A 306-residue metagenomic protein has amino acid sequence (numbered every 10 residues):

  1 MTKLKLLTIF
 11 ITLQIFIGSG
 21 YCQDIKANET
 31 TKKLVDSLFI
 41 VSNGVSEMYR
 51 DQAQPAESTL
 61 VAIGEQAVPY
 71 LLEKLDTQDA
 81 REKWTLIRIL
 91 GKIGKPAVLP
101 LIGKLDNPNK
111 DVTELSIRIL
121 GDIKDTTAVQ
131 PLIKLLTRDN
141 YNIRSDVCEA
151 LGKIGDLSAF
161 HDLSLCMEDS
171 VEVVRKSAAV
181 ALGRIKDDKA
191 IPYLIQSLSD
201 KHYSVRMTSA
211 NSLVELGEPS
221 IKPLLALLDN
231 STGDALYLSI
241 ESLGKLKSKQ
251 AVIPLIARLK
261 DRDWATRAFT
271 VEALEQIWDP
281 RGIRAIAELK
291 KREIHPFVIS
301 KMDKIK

Functional and structural regions predicted by a protein language model:
M1-T8: Bacterial N-terminal signal peptides that target proteins for export
T8-F16: Bacterial N-terminal signal peptides
G18-C22: Sec/Tat signal peptide C-region and signal peptidase I cleavage site
Q23-I25, S46-E65, E73, R81-K95 (+14 more regions): Structural detector for internal amphipathic alpha-helices that build alpha-solenoid repeat scaffolds
D24-S42: Short N-terminal segments immediately surrounding and downstream of signal-peptide cleavage
A251, G282: Nucleic-acid processing machinery
